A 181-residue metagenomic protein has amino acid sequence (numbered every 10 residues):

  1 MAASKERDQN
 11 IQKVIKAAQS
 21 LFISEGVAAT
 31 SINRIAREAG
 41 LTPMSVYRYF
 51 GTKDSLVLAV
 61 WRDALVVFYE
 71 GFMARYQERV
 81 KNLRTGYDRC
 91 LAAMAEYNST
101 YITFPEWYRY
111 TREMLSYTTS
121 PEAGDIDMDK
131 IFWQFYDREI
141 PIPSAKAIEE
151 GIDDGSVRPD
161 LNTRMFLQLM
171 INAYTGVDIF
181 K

Functional and structural regions predicted by a protein language model:
M1-Q9: N-terminal intrinsically disordered/low-complexity leader segments
A2, K13, L21-A59: Helix-turn-helix
N10-Q19, I35, V60-A64, F68 (+2 more regions): Generic hydrophobic, amphipathic alpha-helix propensity
S24-A28, F104, D154: Short coil/turn segments at alpha/beta junctions that flank glycine-rich nucleotide-binding fingerprints
A59, A74-E106, T163-M170: Hydrophobic alpha-helical connector segments
V66, E70-M73, T119-D154, R164-Q168: Amphipathic alpha-helical packing segments from all-alpha helical-bundle domains
T100-D127, F180: Amphipathic alpha-helical segments used for helix-helix packing
Y108-E113, K130, I152-K181: Hydrophobic/aromatic-rich alpha-helical bundle segments in the mid-to-C-terminal region
